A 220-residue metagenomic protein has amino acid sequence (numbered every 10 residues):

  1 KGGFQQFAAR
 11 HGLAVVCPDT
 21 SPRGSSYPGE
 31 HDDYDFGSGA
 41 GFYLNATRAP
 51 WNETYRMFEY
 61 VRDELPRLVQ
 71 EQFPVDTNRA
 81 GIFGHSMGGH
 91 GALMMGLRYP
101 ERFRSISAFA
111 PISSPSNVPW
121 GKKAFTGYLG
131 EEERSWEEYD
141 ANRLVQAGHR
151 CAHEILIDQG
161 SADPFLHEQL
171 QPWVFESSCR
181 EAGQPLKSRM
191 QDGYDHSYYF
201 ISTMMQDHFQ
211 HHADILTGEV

Functional and structural regions predicted by a protein language model:
K1-V220: Non-catalytic cap/lid and distal C-terminal segments of serine-dependent acyl enzymes
